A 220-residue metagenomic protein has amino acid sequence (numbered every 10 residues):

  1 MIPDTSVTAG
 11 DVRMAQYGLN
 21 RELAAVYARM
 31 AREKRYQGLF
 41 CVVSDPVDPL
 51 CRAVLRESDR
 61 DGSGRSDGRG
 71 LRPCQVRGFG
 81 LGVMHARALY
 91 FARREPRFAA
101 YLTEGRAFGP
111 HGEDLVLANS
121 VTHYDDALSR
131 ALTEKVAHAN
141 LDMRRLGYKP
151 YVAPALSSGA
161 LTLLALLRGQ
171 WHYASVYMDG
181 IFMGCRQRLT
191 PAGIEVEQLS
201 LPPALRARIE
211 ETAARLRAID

Functional and structural regions predicted by a protein language model:
M1-Y17: NAD(P)H-binding glycine-rich loop region in Rossmannoid oxidoreductase-like domains and their noncatalytic homologs
I2, V42-V43, Y177-M178: Short beta-strand segments
P3-S6, V26-A31, V54, T133-N140: Short amphipathic alpha-helical segments, especially helix-boundary/capping motifs
V7, D48, M84: Surface-exposed, flexible loop/turn segments at secondary-structure boundaries
V12-G80: Rossmann-like NAD(P)(H) cofactor-binding subdomain of soluble oxidoreductases
A53-V54, A88-F91: Short, well-ordered secondary-structure micro-motifs
G80-A86: Extended amphipathic alpha-helical segments with heptad-repeat/coiled-coil character used for oligomerization, fusion
F91-D220: Long, compositionally biased stretches enriched for glycine and/or charged residues
